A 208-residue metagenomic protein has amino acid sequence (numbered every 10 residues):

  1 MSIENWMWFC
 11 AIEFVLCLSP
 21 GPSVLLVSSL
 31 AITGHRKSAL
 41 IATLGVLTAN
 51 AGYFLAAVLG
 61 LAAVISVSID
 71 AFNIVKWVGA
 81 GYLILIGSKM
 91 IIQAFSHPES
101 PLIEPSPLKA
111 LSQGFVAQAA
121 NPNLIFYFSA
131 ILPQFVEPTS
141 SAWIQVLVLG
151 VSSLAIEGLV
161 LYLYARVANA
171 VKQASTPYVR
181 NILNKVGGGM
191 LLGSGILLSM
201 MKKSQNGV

Functional and structural regions predicted by a protein language model:
M1-N5, Q205-V208: Short, strongly hydrophobic alpha-helical membrane anchors
I3-N73, A130-L149, L154, A165-A168: Juxtamembrane transmembrane-helix termini in multi-pass membrane transport proteins
F9, S38-I41, A56, V75-K76 (+7 more regions): Small-residue packing motifs within transmembrane alpha-helices
V15, S19, V116-N123, A155-L159: Residue-level hotspots within pore-lining transmembrane alpha-helices of multi-pass secondary transporters
T48-G52, L111-L124, G187: Select subsegments of transmembrane alpha-helices in polytopic membrane proteins, especially boundary-proximal
A56-V58, A119-S129, L191-Q205: Hydrophobic alpha-helical transmembrane segments in multi-pass integral membrane proteins
V67-S96, L154-V160, Y164, A174-V208: Selective transmembrane alpha-helices of multi-pass membrane proteins
I92-K109: Flexible cytoplasmic inter-helical loops of multi-pass small-molecule transporters
